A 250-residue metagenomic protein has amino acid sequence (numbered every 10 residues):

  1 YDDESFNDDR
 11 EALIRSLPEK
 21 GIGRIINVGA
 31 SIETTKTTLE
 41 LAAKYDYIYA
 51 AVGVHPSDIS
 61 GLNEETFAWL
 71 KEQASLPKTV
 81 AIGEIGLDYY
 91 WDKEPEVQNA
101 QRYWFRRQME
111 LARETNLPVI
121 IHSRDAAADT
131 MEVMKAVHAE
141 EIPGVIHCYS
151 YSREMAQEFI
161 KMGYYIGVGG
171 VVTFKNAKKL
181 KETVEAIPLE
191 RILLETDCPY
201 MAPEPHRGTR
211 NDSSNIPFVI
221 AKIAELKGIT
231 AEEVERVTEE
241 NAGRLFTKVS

Functional and structural regions predicted by a protein language model:
Y1-S250: Mid-domain alpha/beta scaffold segments of enzyme catalytic cores
